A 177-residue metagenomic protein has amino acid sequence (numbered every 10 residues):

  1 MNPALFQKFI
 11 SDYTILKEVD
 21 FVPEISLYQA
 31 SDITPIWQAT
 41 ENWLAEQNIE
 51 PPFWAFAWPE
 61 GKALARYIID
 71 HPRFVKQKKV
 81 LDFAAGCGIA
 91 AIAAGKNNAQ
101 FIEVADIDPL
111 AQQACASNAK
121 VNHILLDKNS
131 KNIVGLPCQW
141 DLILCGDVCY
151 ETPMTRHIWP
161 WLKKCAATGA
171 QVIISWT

Functional and structural regions predicted by a protein language model:
M1-I36: N-terminal auxiliary segments of SAM/dcSAM-dependent transferases
Q38, E46-A55: A short glycine/serine-rich beta->alpha loop
P51-I69: Conserved SAM-binding loop and adjacent beta-strand
A65-D127: Conserved SAM/SAH cofactor-binding pocket of Class I
N129-G135: Conserved SAM/SAH-binding loop
I143-L144: Hydrophobic beta-strand segment of the Class I
T155-T177: C-terminal substrate-binding/active-site "lid" region of AdoMet-derived donor-dependent transferases
